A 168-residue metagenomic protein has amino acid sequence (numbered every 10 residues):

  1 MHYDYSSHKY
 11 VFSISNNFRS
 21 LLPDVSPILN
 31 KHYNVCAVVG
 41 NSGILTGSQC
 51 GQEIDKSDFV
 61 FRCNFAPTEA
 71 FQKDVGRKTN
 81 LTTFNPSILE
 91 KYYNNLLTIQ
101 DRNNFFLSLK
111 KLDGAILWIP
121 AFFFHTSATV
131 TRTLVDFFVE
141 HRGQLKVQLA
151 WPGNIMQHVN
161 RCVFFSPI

Functional and structural regions predicted by a protein language model:
M1-H32: Juxtamembrane luminal stem/stalk of type II transmembrane Golgi/ER carbohydrate-processing enzymes
Y10-S15, N34-V39, I54-F59, E90-L96: Short linear motifs at secondary-structure transitions and domain/linker junctions
P23-S26, T46-S48, N103-N104: A generic local structural motif
I28-G76: A structural/positional concept
D55-P167: Acidic/Gly/His-enriched mid-domain segments of enzyme catalytic cores or analogous surface patches that mediate
